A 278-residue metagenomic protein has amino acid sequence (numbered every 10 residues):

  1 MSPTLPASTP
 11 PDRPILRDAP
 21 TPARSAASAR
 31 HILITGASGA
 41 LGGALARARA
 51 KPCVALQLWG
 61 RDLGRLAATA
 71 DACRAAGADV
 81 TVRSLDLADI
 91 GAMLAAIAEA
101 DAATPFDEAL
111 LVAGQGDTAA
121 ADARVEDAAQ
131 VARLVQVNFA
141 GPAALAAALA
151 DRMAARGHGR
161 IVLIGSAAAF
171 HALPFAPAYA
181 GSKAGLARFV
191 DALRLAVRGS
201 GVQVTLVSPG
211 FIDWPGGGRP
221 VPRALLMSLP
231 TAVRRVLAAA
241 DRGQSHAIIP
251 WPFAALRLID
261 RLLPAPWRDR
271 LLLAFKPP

Functional and structural regions predicted by a protein language model:
S38-G39: Conserved glycine-rich cofactor-binding loop
C53-A68: Conserved glycine-rich Rossmann-like NAD(P)H-binding loop of the short-chain dehydrogenase/reductase
C73-G91: Rossmann-fold cofactor-recognition segment
G114-A132, F175: Conserved mid-core segment of classical short-chain dehydrogenase/reductases
A146, S182: Active-site helix of classical SDR
S166: Residue(s) in the substrate-gating loop at a strand-loop-helix junction that position the organic substrate next
R188, R194-W251: SDR active-site lid
